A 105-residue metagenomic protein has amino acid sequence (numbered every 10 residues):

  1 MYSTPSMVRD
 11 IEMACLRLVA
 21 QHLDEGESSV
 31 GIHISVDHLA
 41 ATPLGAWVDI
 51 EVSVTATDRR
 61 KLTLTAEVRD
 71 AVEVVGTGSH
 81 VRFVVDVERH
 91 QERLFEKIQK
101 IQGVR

Functional and structural regions predicted by a protein language model:
M1, D37, S79-F83: Generic structural detector for well-ordered beta-strands
M1-S28, H90-R105: Hot-dog-fold acyl-thioester-processing enzymes
Y2-S6, T63, V85: Residues at secondary-structure transition points
A14-L18, T55, R69, V81: Short alpha-helical scaffold segments that flank and stabilize functional sites
C15-D49: Hydrophobic beta-strand-centered segment that forms part of the acyl-chain substrate-binding groove
V36-A71: Hydrophobic beta-sheet segments that form the core/acyl-binding groove of ACP/CoA-dependent acyl-chain-processing
T42-E51, V84-G103: Short flexible/disordered coil segments
K61, V68-E88: C-terminal structural segments of small proteins and small subunits
